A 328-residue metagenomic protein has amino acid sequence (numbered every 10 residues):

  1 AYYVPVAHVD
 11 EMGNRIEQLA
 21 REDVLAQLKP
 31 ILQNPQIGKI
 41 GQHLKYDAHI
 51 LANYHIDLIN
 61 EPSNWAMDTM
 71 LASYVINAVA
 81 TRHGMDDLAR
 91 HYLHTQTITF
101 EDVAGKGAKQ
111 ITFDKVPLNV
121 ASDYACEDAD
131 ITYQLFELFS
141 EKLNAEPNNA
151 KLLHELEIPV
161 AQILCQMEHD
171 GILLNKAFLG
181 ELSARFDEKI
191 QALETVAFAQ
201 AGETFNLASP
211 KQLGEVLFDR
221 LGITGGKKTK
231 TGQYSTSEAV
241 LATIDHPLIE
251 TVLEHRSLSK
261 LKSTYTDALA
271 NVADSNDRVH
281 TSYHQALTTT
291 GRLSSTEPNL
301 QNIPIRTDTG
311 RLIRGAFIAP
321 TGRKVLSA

Functional and structural regions predicted by a protein language model:
A1-R15, Q33, Q42, I59-N64 (+8 more regions): Conserved "right-hand" nucleotidyltransferase catalytic core of DNA-directed polymerases
Q18-Q36: Short, basic/hydrophobic alpha-helical segments
Q27, D47-L51, G84-L88: Alpha-helical scaffold elements adjacent to nucleotide-binding pockets in ATP/GTP-utilizing enzyme cores
L28-K29, R314-A316: A generic local secondary-structure boundary/capping motif
K45-D57, A72-I76, E215-L221: Short active-site loop/helix that positions an aromatic residue
A66-M70: Interdomain boundary/hinge elements
